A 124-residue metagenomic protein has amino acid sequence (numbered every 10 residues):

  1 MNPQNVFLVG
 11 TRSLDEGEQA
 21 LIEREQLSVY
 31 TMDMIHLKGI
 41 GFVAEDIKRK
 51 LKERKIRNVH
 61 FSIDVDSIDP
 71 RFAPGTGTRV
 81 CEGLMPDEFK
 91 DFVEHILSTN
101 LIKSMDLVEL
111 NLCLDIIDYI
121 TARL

Functional and structural regions predicted by a protein language model:
M1-E16: Mid-sequence, gly/pro-rich, charge-dense loop/helix-turn segments that line enzyme active sites
L21-E23, S28-L124: Catalytic cores of soluble, metal-dependent hydrolases
